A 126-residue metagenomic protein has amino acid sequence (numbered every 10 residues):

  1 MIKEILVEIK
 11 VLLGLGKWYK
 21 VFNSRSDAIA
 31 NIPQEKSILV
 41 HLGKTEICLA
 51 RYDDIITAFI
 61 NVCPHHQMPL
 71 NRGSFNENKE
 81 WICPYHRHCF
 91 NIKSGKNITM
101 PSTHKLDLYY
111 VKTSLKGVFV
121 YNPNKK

Functional and structural regions predicted by a protein language model:
M1-N76, L108-K126: N-terminal pre-ligand scaffold of iron-sulfur
C63, C83-H86: Short cysteine clusters
M68, H88-C89: Flexible, glycine-rich terminal cap/loop adjacent to redox cofactors in electron-transfer oxidoreductases
G73-E80, T99-K105: Short linker/helix segments within small regulatory modules
C89, M100, H104-D107, V111: C-terminal flanking segment of RING-like E3 ligase catalytic modules
K96: ATP-binding/catalytic-site motifs of ATP-hydrolyzing domains
